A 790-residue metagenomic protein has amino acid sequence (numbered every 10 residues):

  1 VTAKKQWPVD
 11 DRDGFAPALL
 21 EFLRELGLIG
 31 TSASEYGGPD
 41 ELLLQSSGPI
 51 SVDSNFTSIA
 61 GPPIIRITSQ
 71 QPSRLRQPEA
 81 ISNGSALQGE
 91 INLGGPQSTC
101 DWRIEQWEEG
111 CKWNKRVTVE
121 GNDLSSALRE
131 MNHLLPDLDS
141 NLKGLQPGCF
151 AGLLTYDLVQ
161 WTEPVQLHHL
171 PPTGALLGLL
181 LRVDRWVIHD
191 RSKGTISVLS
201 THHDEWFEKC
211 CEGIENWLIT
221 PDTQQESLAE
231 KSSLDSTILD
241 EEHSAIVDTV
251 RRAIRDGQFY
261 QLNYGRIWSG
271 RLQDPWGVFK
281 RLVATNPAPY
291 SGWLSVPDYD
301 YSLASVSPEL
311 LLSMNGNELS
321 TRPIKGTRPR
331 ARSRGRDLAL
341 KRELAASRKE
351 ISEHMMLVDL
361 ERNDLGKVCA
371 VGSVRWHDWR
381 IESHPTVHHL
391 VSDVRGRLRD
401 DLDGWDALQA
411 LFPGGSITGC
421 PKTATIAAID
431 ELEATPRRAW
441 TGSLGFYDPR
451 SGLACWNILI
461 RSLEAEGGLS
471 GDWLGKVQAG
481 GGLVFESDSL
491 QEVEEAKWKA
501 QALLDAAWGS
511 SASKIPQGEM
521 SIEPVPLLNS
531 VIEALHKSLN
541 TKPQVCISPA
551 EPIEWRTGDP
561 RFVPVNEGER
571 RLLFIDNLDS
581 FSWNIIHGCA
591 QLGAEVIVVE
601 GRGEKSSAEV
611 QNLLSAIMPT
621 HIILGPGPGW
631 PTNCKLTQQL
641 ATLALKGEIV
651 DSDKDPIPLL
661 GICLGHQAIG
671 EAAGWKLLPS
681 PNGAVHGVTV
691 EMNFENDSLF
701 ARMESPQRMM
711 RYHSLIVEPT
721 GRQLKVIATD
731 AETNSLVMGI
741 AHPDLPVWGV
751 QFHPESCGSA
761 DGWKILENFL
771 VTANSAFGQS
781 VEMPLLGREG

Functional and structural regions predicted by a protein language model:
V1-P543, P549-A550, E554-D559: Extended alpha-helical targeting/anchoring segments, especially N-terminal organellar/secretory targeting helices
R74-R76, G468-W473, S652-D655, N734 (+1 more regions): Short, solvent-exposed loop/turn segments that connect beta-strands within catalytic domains and beta-strand-rich
I267-W268, G468, G627, L745 (+1 more regions): Flexible loop residues that form catalytic and substrate-binding hotspots at small-molecule/glycan-binding clefts
V358, I575-D576, F752: Active-site flanking residues adjacent to catalytic metal/cofactor-binding acidic residues
A534-P560, E755-G790: Acyltransferase
P564-R571: A short, charged/proline- and glycine-enriched loop that marks the coil->beta-strand transition at the N-terminal
R571-I575, D579-I662, Q667, A673 (+1 more regions): Flexible gly/pro-rich beta->alpha loop and the following alpha-helix that scaffold active-site loops
Q639-I662, Q667-K764, N768-T772: Pocket-forming structural segment of enzyme catalytic cores
